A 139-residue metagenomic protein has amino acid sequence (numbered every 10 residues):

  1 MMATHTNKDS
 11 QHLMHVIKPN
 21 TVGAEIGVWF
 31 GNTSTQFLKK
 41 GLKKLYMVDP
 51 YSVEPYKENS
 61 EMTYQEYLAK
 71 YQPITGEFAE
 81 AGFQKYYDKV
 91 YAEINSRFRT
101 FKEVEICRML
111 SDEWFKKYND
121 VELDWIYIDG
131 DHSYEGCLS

Functional and structural regions predicted by a protein language model:
M1: S-adenosyl-L-methionine
T4-S139: S-adenosylmethionine/decaboxylated-SAM
